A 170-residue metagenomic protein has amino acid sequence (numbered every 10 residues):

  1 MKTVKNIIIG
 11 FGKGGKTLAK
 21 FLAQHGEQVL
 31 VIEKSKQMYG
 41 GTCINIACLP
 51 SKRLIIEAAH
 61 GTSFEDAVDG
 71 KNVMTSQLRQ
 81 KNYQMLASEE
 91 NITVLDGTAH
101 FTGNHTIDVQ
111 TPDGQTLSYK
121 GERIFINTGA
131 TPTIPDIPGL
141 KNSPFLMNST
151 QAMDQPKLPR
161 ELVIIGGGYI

Functional and structural regions predicted by a protein language model:
M1-I9, F21, H25, K34 (+2 more regions): FAD-binding core/adjacent interface of flavoenzyme oxidoreductases
N6, F11-L78: Beta1-alpha1 glycine-rich phosphate/pyrophosphate-binding loop at the start of Rossmann-like nucleotide-binding domains
G10-G15, V163-I170: Glycine-rich adenosine-cofactor-binding loop
G14, M74, M153-D154, I170: Glycine-/small-residue-rich active-site loops that bind phosphorylated ligands and cofactors
G14, Q37, T131-T133, I170: Conserved Rossmann-like nucleotide-cofactor binding loop
V29, S51-I55, R123, N142 (+2 more regions): Short, surface-exposed linear patches
